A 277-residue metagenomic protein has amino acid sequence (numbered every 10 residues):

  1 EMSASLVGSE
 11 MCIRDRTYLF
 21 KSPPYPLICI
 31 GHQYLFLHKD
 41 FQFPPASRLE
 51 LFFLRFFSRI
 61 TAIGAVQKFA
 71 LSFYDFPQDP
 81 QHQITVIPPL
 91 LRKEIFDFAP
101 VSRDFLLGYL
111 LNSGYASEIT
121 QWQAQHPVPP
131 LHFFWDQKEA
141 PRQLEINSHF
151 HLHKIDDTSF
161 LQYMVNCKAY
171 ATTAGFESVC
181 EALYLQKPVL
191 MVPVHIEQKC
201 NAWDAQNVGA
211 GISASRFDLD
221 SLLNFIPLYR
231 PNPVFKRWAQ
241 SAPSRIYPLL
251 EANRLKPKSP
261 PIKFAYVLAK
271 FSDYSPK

Functional and structural regions predicted by a protein language model:
E1-G8, I13: Single conserved hydrophobic/aromatic residue that forms the stacking wall/gate of nucleotide- or nucleobase-binding
V7-G8, G64, S102, V165-N166: Alpha-helix C-terminal capping/helix-to-coil transition sites in glycosyltransferase folds
R14-Y18, S72-F76, F133-R142: Short, polar loop motifs at secondary-structure junctions
P23-V86: Active-site-proximal region of nucleotide-activated glycan assembly enzymes, centered on histidine/acidic-rich loops
V86, L91-A140: Conserved catalytic-core segment of nucleotide-activated headgroup transferases in glycan assembly
Q137-L183: Donor nucleotide-activated moiety binding/catalytic core segment of transferases that use nucleotide-activated donors
S178-V234: Catalytic binding pocket for nucleotide-activated donors in carbohydrate/polymer assembly enzymes
F225-K277: C-terminal amphipathic helix plus adjacent low-complexity, charged tail appended to glycosyltransferase catalytic
